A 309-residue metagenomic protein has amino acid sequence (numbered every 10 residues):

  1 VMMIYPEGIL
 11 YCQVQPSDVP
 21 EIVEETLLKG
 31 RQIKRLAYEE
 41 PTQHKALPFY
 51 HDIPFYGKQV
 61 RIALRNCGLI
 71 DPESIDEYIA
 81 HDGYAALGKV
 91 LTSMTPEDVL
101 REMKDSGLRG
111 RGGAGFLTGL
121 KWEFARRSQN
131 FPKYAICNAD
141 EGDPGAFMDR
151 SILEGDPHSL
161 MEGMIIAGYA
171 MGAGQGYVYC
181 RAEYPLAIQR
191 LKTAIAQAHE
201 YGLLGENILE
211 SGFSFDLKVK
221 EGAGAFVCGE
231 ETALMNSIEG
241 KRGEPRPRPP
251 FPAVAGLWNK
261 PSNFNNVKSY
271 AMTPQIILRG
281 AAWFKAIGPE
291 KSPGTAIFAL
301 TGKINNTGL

Functional and structural regions predicted by a protein language model:
V1-L309: Feature of Fe-S/electron-transfer and energy-metabolism proteins that preferentially highlights extended coupling
